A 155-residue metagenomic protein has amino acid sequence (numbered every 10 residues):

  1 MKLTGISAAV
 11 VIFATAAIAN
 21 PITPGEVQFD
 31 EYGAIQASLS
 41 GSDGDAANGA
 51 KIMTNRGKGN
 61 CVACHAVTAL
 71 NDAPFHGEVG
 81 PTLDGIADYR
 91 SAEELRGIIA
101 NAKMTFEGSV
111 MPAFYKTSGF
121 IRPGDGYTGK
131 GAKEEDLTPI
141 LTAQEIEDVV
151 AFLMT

Functional and structural regions predicted by a protein language model:
K2-A9: Sec-dependent signal peptide recognition, specifically the positively charged N-region followed immediately by
A14-A16: N-terminal signal peptide c-region/cleavage motif recognized by signal peptidases
P21-R56: Electrostatic cytochrome c docking/interface patches
I35-L39, T82-G85, E135-P139: Second-shell loop/turn segments in exported
D43, I52, A66-M104, G108-G126: Gly/Gly-Pro-rich "capping" loops immediately C-terminal to redox-active cysteine motifs in periplasmic/lumenal
A47-V62, D72-G77, Y127, D136-Q144: Sequence context surrounding c-type heme c attachment/ligation sites in exported
G49, G57-T68, L95, V149-L153: The canonical Cys-X-X-Cys-His
E93, G97, F114-T155: C-terminal capping alpha-helices of c-type cytochrome domains
